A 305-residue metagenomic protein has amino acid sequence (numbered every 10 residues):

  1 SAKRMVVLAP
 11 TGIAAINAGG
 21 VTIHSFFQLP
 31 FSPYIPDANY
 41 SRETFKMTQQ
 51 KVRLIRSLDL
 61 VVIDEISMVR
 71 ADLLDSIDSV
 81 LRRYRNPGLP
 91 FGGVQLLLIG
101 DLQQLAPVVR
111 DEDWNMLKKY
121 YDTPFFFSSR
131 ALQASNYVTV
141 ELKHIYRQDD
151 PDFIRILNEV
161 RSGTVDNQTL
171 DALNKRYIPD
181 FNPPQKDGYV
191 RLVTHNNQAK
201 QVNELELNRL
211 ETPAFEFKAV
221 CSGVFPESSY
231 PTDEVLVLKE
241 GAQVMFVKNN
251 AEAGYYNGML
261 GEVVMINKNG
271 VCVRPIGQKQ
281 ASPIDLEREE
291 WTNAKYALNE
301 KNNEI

Functional and structural regions predicted by a protein language model:
S1-I305: Conserved ATP-binding/catalytic motifs of P-loop helicase motor domains
